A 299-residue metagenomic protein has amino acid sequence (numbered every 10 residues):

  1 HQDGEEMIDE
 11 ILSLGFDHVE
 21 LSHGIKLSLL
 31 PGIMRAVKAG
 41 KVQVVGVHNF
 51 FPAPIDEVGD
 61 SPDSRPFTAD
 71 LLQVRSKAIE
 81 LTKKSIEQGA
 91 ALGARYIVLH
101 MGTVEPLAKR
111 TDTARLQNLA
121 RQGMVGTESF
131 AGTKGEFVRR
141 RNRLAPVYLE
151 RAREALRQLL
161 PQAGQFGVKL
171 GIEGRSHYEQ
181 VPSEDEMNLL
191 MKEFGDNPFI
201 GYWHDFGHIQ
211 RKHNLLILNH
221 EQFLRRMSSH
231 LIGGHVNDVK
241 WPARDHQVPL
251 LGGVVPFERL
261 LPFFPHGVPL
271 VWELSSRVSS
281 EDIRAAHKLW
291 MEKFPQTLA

Functional and structural regions predicted by a protein language model:
H1-A94, T113-S129, R157, G201 (+2 more regions): N-terminal pre-domain/capping segments
Q2-L12, L27, G40, K84-Y96 (+3 more regions): Histidine-acidic metal/acid-base catalytic patches
L21-H23, I172-S176, F206, W272-L274: Short glycine-centered, acidic/aromatic-flanked micro-motifs in structured strand/loop junctions that mark active-site
I25-K26, F51, T103-V104, H177 (+1 more regions): Conserved beta-strand edge residues that scaffold enzyme active sites
H48-P52, L99-V104, N237-V239: Short loop/turn segments at strand-loop or loop-helix junctions that form parts of catalytic or ligand-binding pockets
A53-D60, P106-K109, K240-R244: Short acidic/His/Gly/Ser-rich catalytic and metal-binding motifs that mark active-site loops of diverse hydrolases
F67-G201: Active-site acidic/histidine proton-transfer and metal-coordination neighborhood in alpha/beta enzyme cores
